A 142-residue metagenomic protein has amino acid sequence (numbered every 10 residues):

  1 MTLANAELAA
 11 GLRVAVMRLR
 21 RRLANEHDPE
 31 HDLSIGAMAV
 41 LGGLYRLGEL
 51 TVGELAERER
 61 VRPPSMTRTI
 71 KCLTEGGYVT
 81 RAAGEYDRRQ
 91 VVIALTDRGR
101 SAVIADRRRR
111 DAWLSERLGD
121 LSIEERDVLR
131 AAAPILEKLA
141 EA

Functional and structural regions predicted by a protein language model:
M1-I35: N-terminal leader segment of winged-helix/HTH proteins
E7, L23-E26, H31, R108-A142: Amphipathic alpha-helical dimerization/coiled-coil segments that flank or bridge DNA-binding/regulatory modules
A9, R13, A37, L41 (+2 more regions): Generic structural concept
R18, Y45-R46, E57-R58, A105 (+1 more regions): Alpha-helical structural segments
L23-S65, G76-Y78: N-terminal helix-turn-helix DNA-binding core of bacterial DNA-binding proteins
V52, I70-K71: Short, hydrophobic-biased segments on the C-terminal half of alpha helices that form "recognition helices"
K71-A131: Charged, amphipathic alpha-helical coiled-coil/dimerization segments
